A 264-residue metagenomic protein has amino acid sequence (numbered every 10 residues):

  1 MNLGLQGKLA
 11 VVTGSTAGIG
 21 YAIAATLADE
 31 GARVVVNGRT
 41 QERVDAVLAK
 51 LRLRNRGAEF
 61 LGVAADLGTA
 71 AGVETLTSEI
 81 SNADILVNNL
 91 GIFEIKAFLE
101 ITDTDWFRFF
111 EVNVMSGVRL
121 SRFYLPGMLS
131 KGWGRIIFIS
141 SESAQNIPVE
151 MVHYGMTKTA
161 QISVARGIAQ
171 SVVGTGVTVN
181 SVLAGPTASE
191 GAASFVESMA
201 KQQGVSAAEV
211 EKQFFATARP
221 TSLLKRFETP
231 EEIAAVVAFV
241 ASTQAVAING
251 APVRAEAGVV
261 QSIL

Functional and structural regions predicted by a protein language model:
L9, T16-A17: Conserved glycine-rich cofactor-binding loop
A97-F98, D105-F110, I136, A218: Substrate-binding pocket helix/loop in short-chain dehydrogenase/reductase
S121, T157, A165: Active-site helix of classical SDR
P126, Q170-S171, V246: Alpha-helical segment proximal to the catalytic Tyr-Lys
S141: Residue(s) in the substrate-gating loop at a strand-loop-helix junction that position the organic substrate next
N146, V237-A238, N249-L264: Short C-terminal tail/terminal secondary-structure segment of NAD(P)H-dependent dehydrogenase/reductase domains
V173, T178, I248-G250: Short, small/polar-rich loop/turn modules that mediate ligand/substrate recognition or access, typified
